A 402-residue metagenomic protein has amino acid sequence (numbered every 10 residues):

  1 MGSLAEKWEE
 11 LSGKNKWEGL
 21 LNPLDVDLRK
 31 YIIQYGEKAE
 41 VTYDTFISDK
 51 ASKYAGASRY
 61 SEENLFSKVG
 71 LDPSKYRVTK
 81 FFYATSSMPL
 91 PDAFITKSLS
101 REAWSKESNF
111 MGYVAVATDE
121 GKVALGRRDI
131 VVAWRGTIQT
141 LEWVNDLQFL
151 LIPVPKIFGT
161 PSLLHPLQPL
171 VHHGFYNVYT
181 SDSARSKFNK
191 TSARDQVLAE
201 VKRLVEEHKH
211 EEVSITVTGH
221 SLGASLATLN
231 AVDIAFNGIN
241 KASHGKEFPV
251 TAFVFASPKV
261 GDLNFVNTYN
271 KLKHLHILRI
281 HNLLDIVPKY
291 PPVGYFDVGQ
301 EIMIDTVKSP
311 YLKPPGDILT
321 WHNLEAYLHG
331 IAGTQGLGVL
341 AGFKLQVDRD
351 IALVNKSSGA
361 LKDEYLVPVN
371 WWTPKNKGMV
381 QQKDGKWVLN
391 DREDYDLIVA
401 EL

Functional and structural regions predicted by a protein language model:
M1-T218, L222-L402: Non-catalytic, mobile gating and regulatory segments of ester bond hydrolases
